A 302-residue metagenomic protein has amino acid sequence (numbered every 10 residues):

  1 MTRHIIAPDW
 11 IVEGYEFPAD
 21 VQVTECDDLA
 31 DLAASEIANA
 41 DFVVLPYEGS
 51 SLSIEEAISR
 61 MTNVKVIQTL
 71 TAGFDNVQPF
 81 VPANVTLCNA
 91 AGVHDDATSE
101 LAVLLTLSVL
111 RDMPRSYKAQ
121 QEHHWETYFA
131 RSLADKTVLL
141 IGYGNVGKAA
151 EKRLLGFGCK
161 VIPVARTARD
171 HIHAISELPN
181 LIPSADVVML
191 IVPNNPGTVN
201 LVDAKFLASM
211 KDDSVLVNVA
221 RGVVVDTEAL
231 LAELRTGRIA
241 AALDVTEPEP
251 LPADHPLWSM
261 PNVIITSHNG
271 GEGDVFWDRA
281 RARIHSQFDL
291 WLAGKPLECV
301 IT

Functional and structural regions predicted by a protein language model:
M1-G49: N-terminal glycine-/charge-rich "phosphate-binding" loop or analogous flexible N-terminal tail
T2, N84, A134-V138, D213: Phosphate-coordination loops involved in phosphoryl transfer and adenosine-cofactor binding
E36-A38, I58-M61, L133, L181-A185 (+2 more regions): A short, aliphatic-rich alpha-helical micro-motif
D41-Y117: Phosphate/diphosphate ligand-binding glycine-rich loop within oxidoreductases
L87-C88, D213, V219-T302: Rossmann-like dinucleotide-binding domain for NAD(H)/NADP(H)
L101-F129, R279, R283-I284, L290: A charged, well-structured terminal subsegment
S116-A149, S176: Glycine-rich NAD(P)-binding loop of Rossmann-like domains
K160, T167-P256: Rossmann-like adenosine-cofactor binding region
